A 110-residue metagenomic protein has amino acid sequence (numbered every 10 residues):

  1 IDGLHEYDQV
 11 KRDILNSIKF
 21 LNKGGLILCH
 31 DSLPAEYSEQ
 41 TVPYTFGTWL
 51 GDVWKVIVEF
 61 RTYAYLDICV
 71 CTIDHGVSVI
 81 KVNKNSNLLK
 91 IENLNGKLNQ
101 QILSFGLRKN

Functional and structural regions predicted by a protein language model:
I1: Redox-cofactor binding/interface segments in oxidoreductases and associated redox assembly factors
L4-N110: A short alpha-helical cap/connector motif
